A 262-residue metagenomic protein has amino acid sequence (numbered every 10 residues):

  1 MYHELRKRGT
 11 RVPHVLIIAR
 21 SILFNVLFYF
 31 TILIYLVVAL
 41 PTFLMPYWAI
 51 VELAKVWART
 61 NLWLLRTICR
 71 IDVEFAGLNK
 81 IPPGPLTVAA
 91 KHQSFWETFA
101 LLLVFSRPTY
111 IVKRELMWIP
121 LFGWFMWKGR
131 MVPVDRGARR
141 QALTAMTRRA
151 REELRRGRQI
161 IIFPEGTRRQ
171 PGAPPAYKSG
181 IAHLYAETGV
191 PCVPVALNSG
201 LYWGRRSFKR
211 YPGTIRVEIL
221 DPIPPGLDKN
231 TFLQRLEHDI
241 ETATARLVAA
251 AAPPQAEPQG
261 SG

Functional and structural regions predicted by a protein language model:
M1-E74: N-terminal membrane-anchoring alpha-helices
M1-R11, V15-I18, L143-G262: Non-catalytic C-terminal accessory region of glycerolipid acyltransferases and related lyso-lipid remodeling enzymes
Y35-T60, R66-I68, K80-R139: Catalytic core of membrane glycerolipid acyltransferases/transacylases, capturing the structured, soluble-facing
V73-F75, W203-G204: Aromatic-capped interface at the extracytoplasmic side of an N-terminal signal-anchor transmembrane helix
F75, V132-D135, P225: Short acidic-hydrophobic, aromatic-tinged amphipathic segments that line or gate anion-handling sites
F75, V88, Y110-I111, V217-I219: Generic preference for hydrophobic
G77-I81, R149-E152: Short amphipathic alpha-helix with an adjacent loop that forms part of the alpha/beta core around
